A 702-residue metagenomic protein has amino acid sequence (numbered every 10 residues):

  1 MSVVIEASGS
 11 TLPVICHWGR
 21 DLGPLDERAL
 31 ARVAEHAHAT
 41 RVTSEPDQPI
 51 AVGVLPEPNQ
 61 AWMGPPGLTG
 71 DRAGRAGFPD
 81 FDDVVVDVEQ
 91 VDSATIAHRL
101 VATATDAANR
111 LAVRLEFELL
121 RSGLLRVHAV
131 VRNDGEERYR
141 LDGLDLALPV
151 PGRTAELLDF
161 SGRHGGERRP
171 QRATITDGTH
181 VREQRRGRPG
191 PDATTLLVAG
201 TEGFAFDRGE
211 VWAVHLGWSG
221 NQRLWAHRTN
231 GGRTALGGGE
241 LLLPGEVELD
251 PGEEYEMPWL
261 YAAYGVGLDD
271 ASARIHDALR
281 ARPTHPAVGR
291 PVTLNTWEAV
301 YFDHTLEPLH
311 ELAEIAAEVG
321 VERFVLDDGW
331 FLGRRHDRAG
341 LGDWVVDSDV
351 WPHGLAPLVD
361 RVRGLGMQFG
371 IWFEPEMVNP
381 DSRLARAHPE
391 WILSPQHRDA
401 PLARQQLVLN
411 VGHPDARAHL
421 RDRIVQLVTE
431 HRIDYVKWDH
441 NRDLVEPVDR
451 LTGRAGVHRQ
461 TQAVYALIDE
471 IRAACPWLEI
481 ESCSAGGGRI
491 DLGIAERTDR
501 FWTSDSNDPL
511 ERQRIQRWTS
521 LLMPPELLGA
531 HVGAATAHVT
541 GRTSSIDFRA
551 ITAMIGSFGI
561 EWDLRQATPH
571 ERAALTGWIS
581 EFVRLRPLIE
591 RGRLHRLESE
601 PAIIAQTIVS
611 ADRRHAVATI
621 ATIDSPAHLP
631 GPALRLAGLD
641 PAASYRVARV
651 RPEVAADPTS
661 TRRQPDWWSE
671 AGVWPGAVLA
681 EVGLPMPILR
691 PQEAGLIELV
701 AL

Functional and structural regions predicted by a protein language model:
M1, A129, G252, L294 (+8 more regions): Conserved, mostly hydrophobic/aromatic
M1, F78-F81, V247-G265, Q692-V700: Short Pro-Gly-centered flexible turn/kink motifs
M1, L196-V198, F206, E600-P641: Carbohydrate-binding surface patches
V3-H227, S644-S660, Q664: Polysaccharide-binding surfaces and accessory modules of carbohydrate-active proteins
P46-D82, F204-Q222, A263-T284, V321-D328 (+2 more regions): Glycine-rich, aromatic-flanked loop segments that form ligand/cofactor-binding clefts across common enzyme folds
A287-D422, Y435: Aromatic-lined carbohydrate-binding/catalytic grooves of carbohydrate-active enzymes
P352-G354, R386-H388, I392-D547, S557-G559 (+1 more regions): Active-site neighborhood of glycoside hydrolase catalytic domains
N410, S625-L702: C-terminal beta-sandwich/jelly-roll accessory domains of carbohydrate-active enzymes
